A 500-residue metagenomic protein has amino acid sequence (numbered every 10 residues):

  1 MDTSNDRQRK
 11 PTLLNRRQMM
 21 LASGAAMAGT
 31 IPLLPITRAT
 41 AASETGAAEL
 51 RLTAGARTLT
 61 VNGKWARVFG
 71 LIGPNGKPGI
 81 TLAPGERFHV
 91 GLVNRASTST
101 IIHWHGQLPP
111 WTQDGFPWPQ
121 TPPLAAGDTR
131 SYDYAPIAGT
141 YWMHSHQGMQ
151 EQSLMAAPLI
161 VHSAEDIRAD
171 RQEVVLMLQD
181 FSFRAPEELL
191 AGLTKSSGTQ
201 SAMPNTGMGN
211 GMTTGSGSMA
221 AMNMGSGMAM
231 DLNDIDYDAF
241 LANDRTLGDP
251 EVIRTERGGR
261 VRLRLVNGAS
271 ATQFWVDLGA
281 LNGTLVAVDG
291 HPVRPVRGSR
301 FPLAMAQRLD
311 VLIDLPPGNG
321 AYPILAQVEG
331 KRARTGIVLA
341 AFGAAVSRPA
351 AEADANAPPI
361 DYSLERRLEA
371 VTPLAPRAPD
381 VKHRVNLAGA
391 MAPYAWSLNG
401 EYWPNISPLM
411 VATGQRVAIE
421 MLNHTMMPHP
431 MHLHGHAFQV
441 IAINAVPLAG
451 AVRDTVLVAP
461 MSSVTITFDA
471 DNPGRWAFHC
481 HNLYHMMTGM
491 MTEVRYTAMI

Functional and structural regions predicted by a protein language model:
M1-L14: N-terminal secretory signal peptides
D2, R38-L154, H162, T206 (+8 more regions): Extracytoplasmic/lumenal soluble domains of exported proteins with redox or metal-associated functions
L21-A22, G29-R51, S153-T213, H291-P428 (+2 more regions): Extended terminal and domain-junction accessory segments
N75, G79-L82, G106-I137, R168-D170 (+5 more regions): Extracytoplasmic beta-sandwich strand-turn segments characteristic of Greek-key/jelly-roll folds
L92-A96, V266-N267, M421-T425: Asparagine-centered strand-capping/turn motif at beta-strand->loop junctions
T100-H105, T272-L278, P430-L433: Short, hydrophobic/aromatic beta-strand segments
Q113-W118, P122-L124, N223-S363, I443-A451: Histidine- and aromatic-rich segments of cupredoxin/plastocyanin-like copper-binding domains
M177-F274, R377-D380, W396: A contiguous, surface-exposed recognition patch within enzymatic or periplasmic domains that forms
